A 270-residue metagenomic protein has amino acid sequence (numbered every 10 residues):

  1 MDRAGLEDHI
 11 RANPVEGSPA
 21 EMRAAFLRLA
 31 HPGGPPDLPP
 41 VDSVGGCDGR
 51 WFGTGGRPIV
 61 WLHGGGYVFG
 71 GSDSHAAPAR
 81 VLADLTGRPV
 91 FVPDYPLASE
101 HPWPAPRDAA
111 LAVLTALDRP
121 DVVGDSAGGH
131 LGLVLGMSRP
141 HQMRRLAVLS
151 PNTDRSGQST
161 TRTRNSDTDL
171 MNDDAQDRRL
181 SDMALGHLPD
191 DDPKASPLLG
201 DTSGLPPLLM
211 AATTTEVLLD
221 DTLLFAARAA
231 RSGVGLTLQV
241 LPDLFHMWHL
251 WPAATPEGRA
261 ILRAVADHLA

Functional and structural regions predicted by a protein language model:
M1-F52, A270: A glycine/proline-hinged amphipathic helix-loop "lid/cap" segment that gates access to hydrophobic ligand pockets
N13, V44-R50, T54-A270: Alpha/beta-hydrolase superfamily serine-hydrolase fold, recognizing
